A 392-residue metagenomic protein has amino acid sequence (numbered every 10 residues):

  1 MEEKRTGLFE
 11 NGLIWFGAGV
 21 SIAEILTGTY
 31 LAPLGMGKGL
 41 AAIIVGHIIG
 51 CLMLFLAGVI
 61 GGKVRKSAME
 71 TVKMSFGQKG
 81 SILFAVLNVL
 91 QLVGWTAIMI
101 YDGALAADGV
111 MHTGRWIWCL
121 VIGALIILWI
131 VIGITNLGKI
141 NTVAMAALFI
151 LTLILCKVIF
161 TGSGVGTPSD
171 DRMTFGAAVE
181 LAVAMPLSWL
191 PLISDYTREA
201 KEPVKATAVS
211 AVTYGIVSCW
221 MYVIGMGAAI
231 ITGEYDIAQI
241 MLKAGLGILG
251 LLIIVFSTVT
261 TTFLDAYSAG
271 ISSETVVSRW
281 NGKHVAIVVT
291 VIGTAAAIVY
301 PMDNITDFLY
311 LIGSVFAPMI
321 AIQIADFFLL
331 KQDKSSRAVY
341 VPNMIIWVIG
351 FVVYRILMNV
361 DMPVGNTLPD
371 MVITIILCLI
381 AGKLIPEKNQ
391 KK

Functional and structural regions predicted by a protein language model:
M1-K38, N136, T174-V179, P191 (+2 more regions): Membrane-interface "cap" regions at the ends of multi-pass membrane proteins
I14-A18, F84-V89, V110-I132, M145-C156 (+3 more regions): Transmembrane alpha-helical segments of multi-pass small-molecule transport proteins
T29-G58, G80, Y214, P369 (+1 more regions): Extracellular loop-to-transmembrane helix junctions
Y30-P33, V59, I98, D102-V110 (+5 more regions): Membrane-water interface regions at transmembrane-helix termini and the short interhelical loops of multi-pass membrane
I44-F76, L83-V89, G382-N389: Juxtamembrane transmembrane-helix boundary signature
G80-T113, V259-T275: Hydrophobic transmembrane alpha-helices that form the core helical bundles of multi-pass secondary transporters
I117-I159, S169-D170, T207-Y214, L309-A321 (+1 more regions): Membrane-interface loop-to-helix entry segments
D170, A321-K392: C-terminal membrane-solvent junction of multi-pass transporters and transport-like membrane proteins
